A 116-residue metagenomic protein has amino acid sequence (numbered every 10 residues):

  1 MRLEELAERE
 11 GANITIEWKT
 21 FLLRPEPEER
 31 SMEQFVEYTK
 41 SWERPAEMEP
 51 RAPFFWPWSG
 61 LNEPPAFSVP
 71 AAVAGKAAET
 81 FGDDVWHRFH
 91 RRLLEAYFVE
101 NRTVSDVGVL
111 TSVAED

Functional and structural regions predicted by a protein language model:
M1, S112-D116: Short, intrinsically disordered, charge-balanced linker/junction segments flanking boundaries in proteins
R2-V107: Structural alpha/beta surface segment adjacent to cysteine/selenocysteine redox centers across thiol/disulfide enzymes
